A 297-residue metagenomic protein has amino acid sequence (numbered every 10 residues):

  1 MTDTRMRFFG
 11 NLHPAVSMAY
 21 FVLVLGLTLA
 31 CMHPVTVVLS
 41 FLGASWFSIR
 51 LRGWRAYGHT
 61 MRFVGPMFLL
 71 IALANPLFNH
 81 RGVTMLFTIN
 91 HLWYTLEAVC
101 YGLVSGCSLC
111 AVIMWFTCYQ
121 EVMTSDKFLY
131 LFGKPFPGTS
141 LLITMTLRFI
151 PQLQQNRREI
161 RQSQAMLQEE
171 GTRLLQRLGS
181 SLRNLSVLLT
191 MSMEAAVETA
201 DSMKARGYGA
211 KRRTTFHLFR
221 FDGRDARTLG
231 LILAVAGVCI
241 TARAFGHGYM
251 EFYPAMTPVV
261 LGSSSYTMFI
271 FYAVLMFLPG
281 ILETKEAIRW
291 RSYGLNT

Functional and structural regions predicted by a protein language model:
T2-I49, Q162-T297: Transmembrane alpha-helix interface motif
M6-G10, L51-A56, I89-Y101, F221: Membrane-helix interfacial "entry" motifs
M32, L51-R52, F78-N79: Short helix-capping/hinge motifs at transmembrane helix termini and TM-loop junctions
P34, G53-W54, F136-T139: Membrane-helix interface segments
V38, G53-R62: Interfacial helix-loop-helix linkers and transmembrane-helix boundary segments in multi-pass membrane proteins
G43-R52, M67-I71: Alpha-helical transmembrane segments and their membrane-interface exit regions
T60-L175, I288-T297: Juxtamembrane/interface alpha-helical elements of multi-pass membrane proteins
